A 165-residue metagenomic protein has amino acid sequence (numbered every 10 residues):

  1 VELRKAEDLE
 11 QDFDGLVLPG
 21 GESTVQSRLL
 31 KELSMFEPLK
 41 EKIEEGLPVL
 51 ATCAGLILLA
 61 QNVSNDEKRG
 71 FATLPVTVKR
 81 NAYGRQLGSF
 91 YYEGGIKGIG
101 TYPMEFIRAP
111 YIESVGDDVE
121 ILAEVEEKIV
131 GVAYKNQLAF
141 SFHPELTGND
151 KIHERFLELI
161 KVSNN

Functional and structural regions predicted by a protein language model:
V1-A51, L59-N62: Flexible gly/pro-rich beta->alpha loop and the following alpha-helix that scaffold active-site loops
V17-P19, F106, A139-S141: Structural motif
S23-V25, L56-L58, N65, E113 (+1 more regions): Glycine-rich nucleotide phosphate-binding loop and flanking beta-alpha elements of Rossmann-like dinucleotide-binding
T52-A54, L74, R108, F142: A secondary-structure boundary/capping signal
S64-K128: Pocket-forming structural segment of enzyme catalytic cores
Y111-N165: C-terminal and late-domain segments of enzyme folds
